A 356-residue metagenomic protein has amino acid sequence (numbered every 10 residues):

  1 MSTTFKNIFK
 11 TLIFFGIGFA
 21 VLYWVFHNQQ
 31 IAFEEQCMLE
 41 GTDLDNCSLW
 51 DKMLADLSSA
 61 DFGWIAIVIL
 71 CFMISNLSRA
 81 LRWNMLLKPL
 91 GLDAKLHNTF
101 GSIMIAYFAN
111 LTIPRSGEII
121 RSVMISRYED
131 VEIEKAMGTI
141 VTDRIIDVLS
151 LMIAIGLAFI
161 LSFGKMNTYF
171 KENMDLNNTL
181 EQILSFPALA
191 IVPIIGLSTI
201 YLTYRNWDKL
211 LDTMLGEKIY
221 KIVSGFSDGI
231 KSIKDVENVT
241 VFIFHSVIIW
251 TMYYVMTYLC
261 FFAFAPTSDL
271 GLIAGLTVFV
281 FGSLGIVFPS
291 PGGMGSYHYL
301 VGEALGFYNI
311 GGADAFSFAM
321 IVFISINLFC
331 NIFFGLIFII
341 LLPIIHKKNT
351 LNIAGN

Functional and structural regions predicted by a protein language model:
M1-S102, Y169-S283, S325-N356: Predominantly cytoplasmic-facing regulatory/coupling regions of multi-pass membrane proteins
A66-I74, G101, I105, A109 (+6 more regions): Hydrophobic alpha-helical transmembrane segments of multipass integral membrane proteins, especially permease/channel
R79, W83, N110-R121, D147-A158 (+2 more regions): Alpha-helical transmembrane segments and their lipid-water interface positions in multi-pass membrane proteins
G91-A94, M104-I119, I230: Short intracellular "coupling" helices and adjacent cytoplasmic loop segments at the cytosolic face of multi-pass
L96-G101, S116-E118, V131-V148, I310-I321: Membrane-interface alpha-helices at helix entry/exit sites of multi-pass transporters
I105-P114, T277-H298: Transmembrane alpha-helix interface/packing and boundary motifs in multi-pass membrane proteins, characterized by
E118-R127, P291-F307, L336: Re-entrant/interfacial helical elements at transmembrane boundaries that shape and gate the permeation pathway
A154-N173: Transmembrane alpha-helix termini and helix-breaking/packing motifs in multi-pass membrane transporters
